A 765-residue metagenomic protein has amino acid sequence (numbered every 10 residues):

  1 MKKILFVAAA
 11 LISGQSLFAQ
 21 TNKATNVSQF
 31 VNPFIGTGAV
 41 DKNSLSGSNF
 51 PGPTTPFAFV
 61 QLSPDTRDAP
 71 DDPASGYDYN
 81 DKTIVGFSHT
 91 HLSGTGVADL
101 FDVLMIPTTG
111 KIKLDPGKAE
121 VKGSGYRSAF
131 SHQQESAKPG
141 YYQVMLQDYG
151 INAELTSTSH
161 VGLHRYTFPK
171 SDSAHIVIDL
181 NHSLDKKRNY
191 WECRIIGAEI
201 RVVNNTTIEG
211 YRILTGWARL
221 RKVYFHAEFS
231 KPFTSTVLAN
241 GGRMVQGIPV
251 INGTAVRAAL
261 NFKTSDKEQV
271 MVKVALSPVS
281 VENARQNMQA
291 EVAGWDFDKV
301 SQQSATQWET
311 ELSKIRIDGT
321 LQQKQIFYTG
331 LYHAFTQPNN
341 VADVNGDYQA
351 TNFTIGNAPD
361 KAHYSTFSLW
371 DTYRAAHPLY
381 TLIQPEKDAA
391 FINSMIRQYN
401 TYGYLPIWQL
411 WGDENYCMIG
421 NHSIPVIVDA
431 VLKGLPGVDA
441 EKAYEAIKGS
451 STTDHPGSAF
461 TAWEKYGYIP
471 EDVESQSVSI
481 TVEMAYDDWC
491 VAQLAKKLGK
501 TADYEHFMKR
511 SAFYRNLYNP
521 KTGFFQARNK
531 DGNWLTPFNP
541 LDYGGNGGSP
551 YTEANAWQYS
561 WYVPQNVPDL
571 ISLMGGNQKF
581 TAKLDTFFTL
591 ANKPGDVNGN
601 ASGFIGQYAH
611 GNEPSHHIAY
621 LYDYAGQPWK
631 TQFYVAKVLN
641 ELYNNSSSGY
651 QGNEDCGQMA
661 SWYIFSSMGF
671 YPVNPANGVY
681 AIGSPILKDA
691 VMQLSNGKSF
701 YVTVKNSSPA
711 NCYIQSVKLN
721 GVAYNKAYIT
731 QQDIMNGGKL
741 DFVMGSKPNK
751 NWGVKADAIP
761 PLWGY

Functional and structural regions predicted by a protein language model:
M1-N22: Bacterial Sec-dependent N-terminal signal peptides
Q20-P425, V431-V482, C490, A495-N516 (+9 more regions): Accessory carbohydrate-recognition regions in carbohydrate-active enzymes
D487: ATP-dependent phospho-/nucleotidyl transfer catalytic cores
V691, V704: Conserved catalytic core of nucleotide polymerization and phosphodiester-bond processing enzymes
Y713: Extracellular attachment/recognition segments
